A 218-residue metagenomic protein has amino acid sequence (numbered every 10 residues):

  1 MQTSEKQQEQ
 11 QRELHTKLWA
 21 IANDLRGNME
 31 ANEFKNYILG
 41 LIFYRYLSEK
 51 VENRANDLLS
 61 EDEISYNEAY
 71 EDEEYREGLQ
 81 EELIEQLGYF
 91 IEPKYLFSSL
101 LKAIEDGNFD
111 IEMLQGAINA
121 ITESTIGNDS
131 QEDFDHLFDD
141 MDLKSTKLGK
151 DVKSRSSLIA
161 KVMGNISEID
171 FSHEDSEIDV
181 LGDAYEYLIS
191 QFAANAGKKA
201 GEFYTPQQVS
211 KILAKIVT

Functional and structural regions predicted by a protein language model:
M1-V217: Non-catalytic, mostly N-terminal accessory regions of nucleic-acid modification and defense proteins
